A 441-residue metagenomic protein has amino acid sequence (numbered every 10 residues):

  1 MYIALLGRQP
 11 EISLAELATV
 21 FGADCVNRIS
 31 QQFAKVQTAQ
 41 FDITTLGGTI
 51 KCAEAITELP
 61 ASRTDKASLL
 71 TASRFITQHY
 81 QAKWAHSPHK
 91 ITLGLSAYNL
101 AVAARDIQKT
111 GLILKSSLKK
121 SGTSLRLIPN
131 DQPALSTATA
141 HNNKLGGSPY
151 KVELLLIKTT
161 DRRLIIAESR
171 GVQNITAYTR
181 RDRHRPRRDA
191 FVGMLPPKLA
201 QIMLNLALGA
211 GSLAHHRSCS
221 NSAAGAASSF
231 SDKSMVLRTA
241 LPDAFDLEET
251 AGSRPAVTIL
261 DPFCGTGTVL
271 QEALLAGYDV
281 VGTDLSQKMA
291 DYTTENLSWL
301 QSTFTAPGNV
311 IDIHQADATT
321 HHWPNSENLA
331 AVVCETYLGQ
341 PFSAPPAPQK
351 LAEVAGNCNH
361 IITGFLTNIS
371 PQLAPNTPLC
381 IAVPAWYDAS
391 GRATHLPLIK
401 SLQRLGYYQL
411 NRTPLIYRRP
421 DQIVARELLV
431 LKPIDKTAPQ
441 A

Functional and structural regions predicted by a protein language model:
M1-T44, T49-C52, R63-A72, N99-I113 (+7 more regions): Class I S-adenosyl-L-methionine-dependent methyltransferase catalytic core
K66-H86: Short, charged beta->alpha transition segments
H89-L95: Ordered, amphipathic secondary-structure segments that act as subunit-interaction surfaces in large macromolecular
G94, L125-P129, I165-A167: A structural signal for short, well-ordered beta-strand segments and their strand-loop junctions that often border
K115-P133: A gly/proline- and charged-residue-enriched helix-loop-helix capping module
A227: C-terminal active-site-capping segments
